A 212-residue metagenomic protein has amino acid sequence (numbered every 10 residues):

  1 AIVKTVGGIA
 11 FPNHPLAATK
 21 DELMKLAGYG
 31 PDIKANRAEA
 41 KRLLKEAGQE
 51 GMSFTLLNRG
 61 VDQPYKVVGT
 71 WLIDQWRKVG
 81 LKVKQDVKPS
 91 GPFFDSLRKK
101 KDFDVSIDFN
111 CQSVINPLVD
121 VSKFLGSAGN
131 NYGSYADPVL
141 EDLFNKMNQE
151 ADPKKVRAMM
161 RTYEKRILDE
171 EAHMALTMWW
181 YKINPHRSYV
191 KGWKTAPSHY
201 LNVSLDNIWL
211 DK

Functional and structural regions predicted by a protein language model:
A1-D21, G60, P64-D74, S96-K212: Detector for C-terminal structural segments
H14-A35: Acidic/glycine-enriched edge-of-secondary-structure segments
A27-P31, L56-Q63: Short beta-strand->loop
N36, P89-S90, D152: Short loop/turn segments at beta->alpha junctions
R37-T55: Immediate post-signal peptide segment of exported/extracytoplasmic ligand-binding proteins
L43-A47, L72-Q75, V79, R166: Generic, well-ordered alpha-helical scaffold segments in large soluble proteins
G51-G60, K84: Short, well-ordered beta-strand elements
R77-G91: Short, well-structured beta-strand/strand-turn elements
